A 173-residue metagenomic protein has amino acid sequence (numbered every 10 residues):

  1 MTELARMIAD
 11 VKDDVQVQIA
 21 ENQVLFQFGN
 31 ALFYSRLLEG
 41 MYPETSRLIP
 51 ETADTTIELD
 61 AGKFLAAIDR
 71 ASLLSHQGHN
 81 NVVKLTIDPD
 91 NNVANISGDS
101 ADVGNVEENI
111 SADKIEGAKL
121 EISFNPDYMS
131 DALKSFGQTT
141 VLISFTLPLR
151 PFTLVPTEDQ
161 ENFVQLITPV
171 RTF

Functional and structural regions predicted by a protein language model:
T2-L38, A53-F173: DNA polymerase processivity clamps
L48-T52: Bateman (tandem CBS) regulatory domains
